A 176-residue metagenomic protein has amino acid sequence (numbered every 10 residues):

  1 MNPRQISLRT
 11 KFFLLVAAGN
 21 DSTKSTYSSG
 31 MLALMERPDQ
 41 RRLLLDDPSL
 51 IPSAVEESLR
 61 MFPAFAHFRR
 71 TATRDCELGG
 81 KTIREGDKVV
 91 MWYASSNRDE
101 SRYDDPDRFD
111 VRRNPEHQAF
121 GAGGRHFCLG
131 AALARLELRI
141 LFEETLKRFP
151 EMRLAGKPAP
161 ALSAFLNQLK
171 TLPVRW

Functional and structural regions predicted by a protein language model:
M1-W176: Cytochrome P450
